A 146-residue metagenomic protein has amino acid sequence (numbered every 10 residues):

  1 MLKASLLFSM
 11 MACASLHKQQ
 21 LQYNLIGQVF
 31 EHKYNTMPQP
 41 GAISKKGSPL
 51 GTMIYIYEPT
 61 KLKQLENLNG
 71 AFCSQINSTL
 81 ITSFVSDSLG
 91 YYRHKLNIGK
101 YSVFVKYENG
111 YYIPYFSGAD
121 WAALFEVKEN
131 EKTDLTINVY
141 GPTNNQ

Functional and structural regions predicted by a protein language model:
M1-Q22: Bacterial Sec-dependent N-terminal signal peptides
Y23-E31: A short, amphipathic beta-strand motif
K33-F72: Short, ordered, surface-exposed loop/turn motifs in non-cytosolic proteins
Q64-L89: Short, acidic Ser/Thr/Gly-rich low-complexity loop/linker segments typical of extracellular and cell-surface proteins
I81-F84, Y92, A122-F125: Beta-strand-rich interaction surfaces with strong enrichment in secreted/lumenal proteins
S88, N97-I98, E129: Surface-exposed loops/turns
Y92, N97-V105: A short tyrosine-centered beta-strand micro-motif
E108-T136, Y140: Structured interaction patches on ligand/partner-binding surfaces of diverse proteins
